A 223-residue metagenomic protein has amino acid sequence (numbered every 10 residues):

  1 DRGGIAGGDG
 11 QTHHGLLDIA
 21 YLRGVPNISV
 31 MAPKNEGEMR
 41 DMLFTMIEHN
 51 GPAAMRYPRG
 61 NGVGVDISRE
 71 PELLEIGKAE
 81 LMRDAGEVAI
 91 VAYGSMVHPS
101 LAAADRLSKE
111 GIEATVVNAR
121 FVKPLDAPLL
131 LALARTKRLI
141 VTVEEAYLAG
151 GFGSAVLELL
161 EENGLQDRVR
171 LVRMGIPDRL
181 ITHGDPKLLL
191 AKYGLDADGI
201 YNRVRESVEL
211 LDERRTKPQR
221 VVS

Functional and structural regions predicted by a protein language model:
R2-G15, E48-S223: Thiamine diphosphate
G8-P26, A32, E36-I47: Internal gly/pro-rich beta-alpha loop/helix module that stabilizes soluble enzyme cofactors or their anionic handles
N27-I28, P52: A structural motif
I28-V30, V88-A89: Short active-site oxyanion
